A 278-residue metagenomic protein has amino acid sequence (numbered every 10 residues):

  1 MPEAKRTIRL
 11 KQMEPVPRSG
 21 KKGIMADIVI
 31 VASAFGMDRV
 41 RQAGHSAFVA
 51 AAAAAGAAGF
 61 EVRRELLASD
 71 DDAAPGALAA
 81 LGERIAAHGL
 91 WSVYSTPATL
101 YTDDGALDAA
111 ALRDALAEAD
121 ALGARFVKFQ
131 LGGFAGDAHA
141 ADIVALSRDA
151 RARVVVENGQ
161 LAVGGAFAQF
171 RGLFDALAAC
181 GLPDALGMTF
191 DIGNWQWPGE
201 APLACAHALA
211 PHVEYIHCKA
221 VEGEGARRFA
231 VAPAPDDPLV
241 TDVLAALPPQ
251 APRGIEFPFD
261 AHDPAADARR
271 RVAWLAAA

Functional and structural regions predicted by a protein language model:
P2-I8, E14-D114, D120, A278: N-terminal pre-domain/capping segments
M13, G20, R84-S92, Y101-G187 (+1 more regions): Active-site acidic/histidine proton-transfer and metal-coordination neighborhood in alpha/beta enzyme cores
P17-G56, R113-G123, F167-I192, Q196-A278: Histidine-acidic metal/acid-base catalytic patches
A34-G36, R64-L66, A98-L100, L131-A135 (+4 more regions): Active-site-proximal loop/turn and secondary-structure-junction residues that shape catalytic pockets, frequently
E61, Y94, K128, V155 (+2 more regions): Conserved beta-strand positions in the central sheet of alpha/beta enzyme cores
D71-D72, D104-G105, A138-H139, A166 (+2 more regions): Short Asp/Glu-rich motifs
L81, I143, R270-W274: Short, aromatic/basic amphipathic alpha-helical patches
